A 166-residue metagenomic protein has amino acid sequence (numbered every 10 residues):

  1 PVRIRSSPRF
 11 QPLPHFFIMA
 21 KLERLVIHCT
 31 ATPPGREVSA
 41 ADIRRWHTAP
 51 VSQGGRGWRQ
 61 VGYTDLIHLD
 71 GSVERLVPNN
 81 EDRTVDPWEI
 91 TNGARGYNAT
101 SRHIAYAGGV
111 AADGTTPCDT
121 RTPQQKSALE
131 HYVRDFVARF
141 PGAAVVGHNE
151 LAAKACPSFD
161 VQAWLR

Functional and structural regions predicted by a protein language model:
I4-F10, F16-T30, P34, G57 (+4 more regions): Basic/polar, cationic surfaces and motifs that engage anionic cell-wall and phosphate/carboxylate ligands
A40-A49: Short Gly/aromatic-enriched secondary-structure transition segments
A49-V61: Conserved active-site loop region of the serine DD-peptidase/beta-lactamase
V51-Q53, E89-N92, L129-H131: Glycine-rich loops and low-complexity Gly/Arg-rich segments that provide flexible linkers or classic glycine-based
P78-N92: Short acidic (Asp/Glu) patches
